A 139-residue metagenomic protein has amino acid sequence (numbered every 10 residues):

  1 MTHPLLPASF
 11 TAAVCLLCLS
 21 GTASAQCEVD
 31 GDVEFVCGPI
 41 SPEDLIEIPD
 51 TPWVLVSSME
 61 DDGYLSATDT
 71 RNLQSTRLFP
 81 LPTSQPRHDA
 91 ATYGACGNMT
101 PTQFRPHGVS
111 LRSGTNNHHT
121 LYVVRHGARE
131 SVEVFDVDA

Functional and structural regions predicted by a protein language model:
S9-C18: Bacterial N-terminal signal peptides
S20-T22: N-terminal signal peptide c-region/cleavage motif recognized by signal peptidases
A25-S41, A91-T92: A short helix->beta-strand "capping" segment at the edge of beta-propeller domains
E34-L65: Beta-strand-rich domains and repeat architectures in extracellular enzymes and scaffolds, especially beta-propellers
I48-T51, R112-N117: Residue-level detector of Asp-centered blade-edge/turn motifs that repeat once per structural unit in beta-propeller
D62-S66, R129-V134: Structural motif
T68-L73, D136-A139: Short loop/turn segments immediately following beta-strands, especially the blade-tip and inter-blade linker loops
T70-G114: Blade-loop segments of beta-propeller domains
